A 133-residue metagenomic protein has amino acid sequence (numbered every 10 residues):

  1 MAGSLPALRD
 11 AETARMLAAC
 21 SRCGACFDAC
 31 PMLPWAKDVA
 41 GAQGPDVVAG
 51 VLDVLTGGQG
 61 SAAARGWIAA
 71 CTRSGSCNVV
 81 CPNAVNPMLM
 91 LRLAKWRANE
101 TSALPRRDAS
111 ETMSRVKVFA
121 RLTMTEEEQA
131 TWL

Functional and structural regions predicted by a protein language model:
M1-Q59, A63: N-terminal cysteine/histidine-rich coordination modules
L8, A14-L17, A49-L133: Iron-sulfur-cluster electron-transfer modules
